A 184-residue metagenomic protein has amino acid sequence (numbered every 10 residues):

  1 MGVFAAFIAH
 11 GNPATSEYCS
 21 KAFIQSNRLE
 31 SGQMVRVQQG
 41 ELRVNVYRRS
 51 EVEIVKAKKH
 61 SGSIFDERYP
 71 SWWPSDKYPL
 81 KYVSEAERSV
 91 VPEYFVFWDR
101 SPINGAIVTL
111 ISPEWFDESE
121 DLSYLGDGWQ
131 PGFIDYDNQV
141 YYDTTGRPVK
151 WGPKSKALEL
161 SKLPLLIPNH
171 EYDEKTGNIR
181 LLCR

Functional and structural regions predicted by a protein language model:
M1-E30: General detector of N-terminal leader/presequence modules that precede the first folded domain
S20-I24, E30-Q33, L163-E171: Short small/polar-residue motifs
K21, M34, R43, G132 (+1 more regions): A residue-level signal for beta-strand positions that form part of recognition/binding surfaces within mature
E30-E87: Extracytoplasmic/periplasmic/luminal assembly and interaction segments in envelope/secretory/respiratory proteins
G62-C183: Rieske [2Fe-2S] iron-sulfur-binding domain
